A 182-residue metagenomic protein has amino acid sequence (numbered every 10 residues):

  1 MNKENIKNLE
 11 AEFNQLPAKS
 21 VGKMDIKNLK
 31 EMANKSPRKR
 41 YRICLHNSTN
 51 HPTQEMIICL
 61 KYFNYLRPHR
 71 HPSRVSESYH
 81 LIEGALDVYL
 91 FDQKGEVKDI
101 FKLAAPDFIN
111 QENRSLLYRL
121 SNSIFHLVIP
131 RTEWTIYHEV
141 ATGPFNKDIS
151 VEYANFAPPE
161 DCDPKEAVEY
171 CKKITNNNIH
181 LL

Functional and structural regions predicted by a protein language model:
M1-T53, I100-I109, E169-L182: A short, N-terminal "cap"/entry segment at the start of jelly-roll beta-barrel domains of the cupin/DSBH fold
I57-C59, S78, L117-R119: Conserved hydrophobic/aromatic beta-strand scaffold that supports enzyme active sites
I57-V75: Conserved short histidine dyad/triad with adjacent acidic residue
K61, L81, S121-S123, R131: A short, compositionally biased micro-patch
Y65-R67, D87, D107-V128, F145: Histidine-centered metal-chelating micro-motifs
H71-P72, H80, P130-E133: Short glycine/proline-enriched turns and hinge-like loops at secondary-structure junctions
R74-K94: Glycine- and acidic-residue-biased ligand/ion/polar-headgroup-sensing regions
K94-K102, D107-E112, L127, R131-L182: Double-stranded beta-helix
